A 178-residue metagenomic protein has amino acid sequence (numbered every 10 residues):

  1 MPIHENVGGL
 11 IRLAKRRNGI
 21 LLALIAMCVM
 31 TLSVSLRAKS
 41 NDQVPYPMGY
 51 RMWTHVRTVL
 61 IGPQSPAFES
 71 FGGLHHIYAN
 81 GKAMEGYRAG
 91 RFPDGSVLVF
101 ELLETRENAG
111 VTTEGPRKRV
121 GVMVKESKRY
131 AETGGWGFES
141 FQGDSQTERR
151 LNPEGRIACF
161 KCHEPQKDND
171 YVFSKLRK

Functional and structural regions predicted by a protein language model:
M1-R16: N-terminal secretory signal peptides that target proteins for export/translocation
V7, Y78-A79, Q166-N169: Intrinsic structural disorder/low-complexity segments
R17-I20, H55: Charged, compositionally biased non-catalytic regions
L22-T31: Bacterial N-terminal signal peptides
S33-S35: N-terminal signal peptide c-region/cleavage motif recognized by signal peptidases
K39-F68, E85, A89-K178: Sequence context surrounding c-type heme c attachment/ligation sites in exported
G72-A83: Short, structured beta-strand/loop micro-motifs enriched in basic residues and often containing a Trp
